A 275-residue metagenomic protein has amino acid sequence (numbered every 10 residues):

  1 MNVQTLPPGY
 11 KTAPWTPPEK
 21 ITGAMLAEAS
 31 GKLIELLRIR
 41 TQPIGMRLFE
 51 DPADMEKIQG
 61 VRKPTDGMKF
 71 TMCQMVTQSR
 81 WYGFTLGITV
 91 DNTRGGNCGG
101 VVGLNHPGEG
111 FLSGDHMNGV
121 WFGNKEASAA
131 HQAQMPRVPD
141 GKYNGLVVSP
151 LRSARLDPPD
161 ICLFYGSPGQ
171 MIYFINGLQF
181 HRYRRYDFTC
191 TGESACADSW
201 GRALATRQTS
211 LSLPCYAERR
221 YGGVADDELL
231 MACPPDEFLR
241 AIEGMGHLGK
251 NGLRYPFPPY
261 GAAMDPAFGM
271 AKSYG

Functional and structural regions predicted by a protein language model:
N2-Q4: Domain-level signal for soluble alpha/beta catalytic cores
L6-G275: Acidic, serine/proline-rich low-complexity intrinsically disordered regions
